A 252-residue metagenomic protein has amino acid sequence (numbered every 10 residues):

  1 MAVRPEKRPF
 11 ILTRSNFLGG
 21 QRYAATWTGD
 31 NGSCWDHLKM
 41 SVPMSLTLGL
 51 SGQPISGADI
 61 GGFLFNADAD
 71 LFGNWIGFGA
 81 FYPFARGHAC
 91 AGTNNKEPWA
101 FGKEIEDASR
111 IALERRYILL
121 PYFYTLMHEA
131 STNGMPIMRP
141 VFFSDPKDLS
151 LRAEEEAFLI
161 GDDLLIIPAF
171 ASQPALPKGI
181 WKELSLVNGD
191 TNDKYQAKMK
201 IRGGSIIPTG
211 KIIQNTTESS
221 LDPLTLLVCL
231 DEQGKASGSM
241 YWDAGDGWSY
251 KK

Functional and structural regions predicted by a protein language model:
M1-I11, N16-T26, H37-M44, L48-A58 (+1 more regions): Catalytic core of carbohydrate-active enzymes
D30-G32: Catalytic-core regions of glycoside hydrolase
